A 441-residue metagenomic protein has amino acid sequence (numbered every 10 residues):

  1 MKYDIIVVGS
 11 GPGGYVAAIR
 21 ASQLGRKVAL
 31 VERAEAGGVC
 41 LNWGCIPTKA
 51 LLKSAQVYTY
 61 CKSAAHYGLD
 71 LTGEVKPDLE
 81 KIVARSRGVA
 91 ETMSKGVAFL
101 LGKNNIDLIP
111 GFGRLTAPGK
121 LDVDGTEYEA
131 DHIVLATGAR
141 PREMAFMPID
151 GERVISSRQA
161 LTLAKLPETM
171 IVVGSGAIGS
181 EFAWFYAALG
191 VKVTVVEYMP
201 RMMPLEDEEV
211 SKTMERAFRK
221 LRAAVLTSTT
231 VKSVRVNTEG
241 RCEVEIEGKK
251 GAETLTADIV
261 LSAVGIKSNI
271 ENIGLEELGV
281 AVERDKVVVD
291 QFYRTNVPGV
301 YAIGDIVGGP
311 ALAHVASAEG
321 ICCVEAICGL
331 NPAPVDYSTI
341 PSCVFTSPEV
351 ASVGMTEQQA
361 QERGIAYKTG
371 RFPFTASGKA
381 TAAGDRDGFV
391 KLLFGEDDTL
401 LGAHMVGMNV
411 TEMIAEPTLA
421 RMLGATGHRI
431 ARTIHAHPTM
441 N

Functional and structural regions predicted by a protein language model:
K2-Y3, I19-R26, V31-L166, T194 (+6 more regions): Glycine-rich flavin
I6, A29, M170-I171, Y301: Conserved beta-strand elements of the Class I
I6-A34, I46, A50-V57, C328-G329 (+2 more regions): Flexible, glycine-rich terminal cap/loop adjacent to redox cofactors in electron-transfer oxidoreductases
I6-V8, G113, Y128-G138, V172-V173 (+4 more regions): Short hydrophobic core segments
G13, G37, I178: Hydrophobic/small residue at the entry helix of a nucleotide-binding pocket
C45, T137-K192, V196, A224-V225 (+2 more regions): Glycine-rich dinucleotide-binding loop and its adjacent helix/turn
T72, D107-P110, R114-D122, G190-Q291 (+2 more regions): A Rossmann-like FAD-binding core segment of flavoenzymes
D150-P167, T254-N331: FAD-site-proximal beta/loop scaffold in flavoenzymes
